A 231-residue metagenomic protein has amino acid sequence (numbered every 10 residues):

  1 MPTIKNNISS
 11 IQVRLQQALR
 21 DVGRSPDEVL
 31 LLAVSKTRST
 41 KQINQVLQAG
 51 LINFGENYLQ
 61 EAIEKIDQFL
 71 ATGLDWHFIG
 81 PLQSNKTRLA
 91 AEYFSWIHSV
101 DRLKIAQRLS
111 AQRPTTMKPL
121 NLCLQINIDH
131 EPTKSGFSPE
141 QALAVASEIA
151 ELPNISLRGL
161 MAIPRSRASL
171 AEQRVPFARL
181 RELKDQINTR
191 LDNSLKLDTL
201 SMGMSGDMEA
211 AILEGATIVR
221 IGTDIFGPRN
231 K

Functional and structural regions predicted by a protein language model:
M1-G206, I212-E214, F226: Conserved alpha/beta-domain cores
A216-K231: Gly/Pro- and small hydrophobic-enriched strand-loop and loop-to-helix capping segments that sit at the rims
